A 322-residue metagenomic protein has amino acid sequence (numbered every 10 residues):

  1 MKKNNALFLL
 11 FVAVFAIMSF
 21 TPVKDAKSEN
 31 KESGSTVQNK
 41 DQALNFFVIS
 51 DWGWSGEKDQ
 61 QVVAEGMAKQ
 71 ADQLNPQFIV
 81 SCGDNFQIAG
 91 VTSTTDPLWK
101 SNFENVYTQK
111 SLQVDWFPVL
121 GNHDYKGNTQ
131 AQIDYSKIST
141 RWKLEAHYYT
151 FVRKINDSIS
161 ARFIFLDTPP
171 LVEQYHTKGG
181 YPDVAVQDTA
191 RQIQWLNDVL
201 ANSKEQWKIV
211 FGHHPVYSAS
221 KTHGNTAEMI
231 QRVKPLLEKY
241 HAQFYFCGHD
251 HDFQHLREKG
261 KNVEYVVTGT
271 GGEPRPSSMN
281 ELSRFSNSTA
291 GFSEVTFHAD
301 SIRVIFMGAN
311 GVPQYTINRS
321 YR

Functional and structural regions predicted by a protein language model:
M1-N30: Bacterial Sec-dependent N-terminal signal peptides
T21-P97, R191, A219: N-terminal active-site segment of His-dependent metallophosphoesterases
V37-F47, W52-G53, D188, Q192-A227 (+1 more regions): Mobile, glycine- and charge-enriched loop segments and immediately flanking short secondary-structure elements within
K40, R284-S286, A290-R322: A short C-terminal boundary segment appended to hydrolase-like catalytic domains
F46-V48, I79-S81, P118, V210 (+1 more regions): Residue-level marker for buried hydrophobic side chains located in beta-strands that build the well-ordered beta-sheet
S50-D51, G83-D84, L166, G212 (+1 more regions): Active-site flanking residues adjacent to catalytic metal/cofactor-binding acidic residues
D84, V91, P215, D250 (+1 more regions): Flexible loop residues that form catalytic and substrate-binding hotspots at small-molecule/glycan-binding clefts
Q87-W207, H223-F244, D250-H298, I302: Extended active-site neighborhood of metal-dependent phosphoesterases/phosphodiesterases
